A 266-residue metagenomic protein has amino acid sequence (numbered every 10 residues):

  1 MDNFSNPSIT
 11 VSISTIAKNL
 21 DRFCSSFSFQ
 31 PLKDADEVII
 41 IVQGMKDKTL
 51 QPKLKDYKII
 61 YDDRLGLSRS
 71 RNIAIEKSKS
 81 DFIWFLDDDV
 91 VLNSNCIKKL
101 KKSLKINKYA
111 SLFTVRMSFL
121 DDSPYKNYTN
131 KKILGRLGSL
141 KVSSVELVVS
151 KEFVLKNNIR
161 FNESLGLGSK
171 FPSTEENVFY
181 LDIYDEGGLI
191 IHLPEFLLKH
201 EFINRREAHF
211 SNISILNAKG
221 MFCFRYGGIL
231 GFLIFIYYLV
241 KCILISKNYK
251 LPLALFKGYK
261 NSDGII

Functional and structural regions predicted by a protein language model:
M1-K33: N-proximal low-complexity "stem/linker" segments adjacent to membrane-targeting elements
L20-Y61, K105: Acidic donor-binding segment of Leloir-type glycosyltransferases
D62-S78: Glycine-rich, basic loop-to-helix element that forms the pyrophosphate-binding segment of sugar-nucleotide handling
I83: Short aromatic/hydrophobic "clamp" motif used to bind/position activated sugar donors
N95-Y128: Conserved donor NDP-sugar-binding/catalytic core segment of glycosyltransferases
F161-E163, G187-E201, S211-N212: Catalytic beta-strand/loop signature of glycosyltransferases that borders the donor
G166-V178: Acidic donor-binding loop at a coil-to-helix junction in glycosyltransferase catalytic cores that engages
F210-I266: Non-catalytic, C-terminal membrane-associated alpha-helical segments of glycosyltransferases
